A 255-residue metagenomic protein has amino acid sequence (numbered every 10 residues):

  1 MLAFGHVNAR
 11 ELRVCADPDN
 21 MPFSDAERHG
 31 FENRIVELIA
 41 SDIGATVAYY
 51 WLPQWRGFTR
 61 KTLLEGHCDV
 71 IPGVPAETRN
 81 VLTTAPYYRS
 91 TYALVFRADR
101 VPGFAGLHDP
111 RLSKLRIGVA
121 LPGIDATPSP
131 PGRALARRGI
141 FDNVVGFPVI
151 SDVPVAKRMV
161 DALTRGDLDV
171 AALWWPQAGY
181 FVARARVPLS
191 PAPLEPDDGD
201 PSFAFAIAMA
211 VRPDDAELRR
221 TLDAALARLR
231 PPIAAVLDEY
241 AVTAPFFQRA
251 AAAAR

Functional and structural regions predicted by a protein language model:
M1-L2, T46, I124-V149, D223-R255: Ligand-binding clefts/hinges and TM-proximal coupling segments of bilobed small-molecule sensing domains
F4-N80, V149-V153, E239-T243: Extracytoplasmic small-molecule ligand-binding "clamshell" domains of the periplasmic binding protein/Venus flytrap
E11-R13, K114-G118, A208: Residues that mark the start of a beta-strand
D17-N20, R89-A93, V101-G103, A183-L226 (+1 more regions): Periplasmic-binding protein-like
P18-P22, A26-S41, L94-V155, P176-Q177: Bilobed "Venus flytrap"/periplasmic-binding protein-like clamshell domains and structurally analogous long
V36, G57-L63, V155-A162, L168 (+1 more regions): Short, hydrophobic alpha-helical packing/hinge segments within bilobed ligand-binding/sensory domains
E37, S41-D42, T46-L112, L121-D125 (+3 more regions): Acidic, polar ligand-binding/catalytic clefts
H67-G73, T164, D169-W174, G179-Y180 (+1 more regions): Paired acidic/hydrophobic, glycine-rich loop segments that form the ligand-binding mouth/hinge of periplasmic-binding
